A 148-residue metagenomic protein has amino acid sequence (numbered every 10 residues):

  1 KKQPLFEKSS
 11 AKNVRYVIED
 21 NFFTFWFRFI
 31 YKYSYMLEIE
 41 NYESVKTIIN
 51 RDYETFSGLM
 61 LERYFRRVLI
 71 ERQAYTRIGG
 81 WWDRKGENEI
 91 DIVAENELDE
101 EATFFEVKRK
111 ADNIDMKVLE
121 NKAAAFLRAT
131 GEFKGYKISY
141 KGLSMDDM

Functional and structural regions predicted by a protein language model:
K1-E7: A short, conserved structural fragment
K8-M148: A cross-kingdom feature that marks ATP-driven nucleic-acid transaction machinery
